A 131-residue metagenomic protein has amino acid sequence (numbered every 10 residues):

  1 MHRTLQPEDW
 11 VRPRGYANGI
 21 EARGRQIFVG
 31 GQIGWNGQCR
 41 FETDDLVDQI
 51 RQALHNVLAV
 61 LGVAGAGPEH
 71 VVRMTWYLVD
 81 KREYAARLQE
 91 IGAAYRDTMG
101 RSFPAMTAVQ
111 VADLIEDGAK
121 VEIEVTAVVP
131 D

Functional and structural regions predicted by a protein language model:
M1-V72, L78-D131: N-terminal presequence-like segments and the immediate start of the first folded domain
